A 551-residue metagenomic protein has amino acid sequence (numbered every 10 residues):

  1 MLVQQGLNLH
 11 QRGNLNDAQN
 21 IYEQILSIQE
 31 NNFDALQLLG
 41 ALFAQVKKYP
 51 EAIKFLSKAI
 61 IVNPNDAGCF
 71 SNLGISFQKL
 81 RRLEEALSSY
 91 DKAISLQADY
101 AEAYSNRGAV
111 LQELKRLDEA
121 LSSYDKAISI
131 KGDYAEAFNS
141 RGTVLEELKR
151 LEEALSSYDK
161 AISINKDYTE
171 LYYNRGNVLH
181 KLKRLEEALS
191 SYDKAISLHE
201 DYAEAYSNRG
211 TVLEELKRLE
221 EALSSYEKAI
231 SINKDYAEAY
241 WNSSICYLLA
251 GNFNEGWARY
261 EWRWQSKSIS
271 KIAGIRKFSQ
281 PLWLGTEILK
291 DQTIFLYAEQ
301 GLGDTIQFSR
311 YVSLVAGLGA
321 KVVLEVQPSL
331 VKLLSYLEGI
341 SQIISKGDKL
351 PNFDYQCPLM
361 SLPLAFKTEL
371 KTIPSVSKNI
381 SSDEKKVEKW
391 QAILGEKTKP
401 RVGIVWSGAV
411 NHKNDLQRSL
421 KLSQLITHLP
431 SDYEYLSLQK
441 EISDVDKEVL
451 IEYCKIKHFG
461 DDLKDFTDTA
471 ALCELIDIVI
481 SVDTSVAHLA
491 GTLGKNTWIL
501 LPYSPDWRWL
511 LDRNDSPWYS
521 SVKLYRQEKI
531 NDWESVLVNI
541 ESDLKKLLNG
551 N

Functional and structural regions predicted by a protein language model:
M1-V479, D483-N551: Alpha-helical solenoid repeat scaffolds of the TPR/TPR-like class and their adjacent stem/linker regions that mediate
